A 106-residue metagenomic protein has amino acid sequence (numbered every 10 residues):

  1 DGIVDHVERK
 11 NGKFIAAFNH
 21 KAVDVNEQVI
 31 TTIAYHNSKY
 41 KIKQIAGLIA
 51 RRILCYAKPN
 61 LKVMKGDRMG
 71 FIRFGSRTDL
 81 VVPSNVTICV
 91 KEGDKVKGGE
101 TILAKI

Functional and structural regions predicted by a protein language model:
D1-I106: Contiguous, well-folded functional domains in the mature portion of proteins
